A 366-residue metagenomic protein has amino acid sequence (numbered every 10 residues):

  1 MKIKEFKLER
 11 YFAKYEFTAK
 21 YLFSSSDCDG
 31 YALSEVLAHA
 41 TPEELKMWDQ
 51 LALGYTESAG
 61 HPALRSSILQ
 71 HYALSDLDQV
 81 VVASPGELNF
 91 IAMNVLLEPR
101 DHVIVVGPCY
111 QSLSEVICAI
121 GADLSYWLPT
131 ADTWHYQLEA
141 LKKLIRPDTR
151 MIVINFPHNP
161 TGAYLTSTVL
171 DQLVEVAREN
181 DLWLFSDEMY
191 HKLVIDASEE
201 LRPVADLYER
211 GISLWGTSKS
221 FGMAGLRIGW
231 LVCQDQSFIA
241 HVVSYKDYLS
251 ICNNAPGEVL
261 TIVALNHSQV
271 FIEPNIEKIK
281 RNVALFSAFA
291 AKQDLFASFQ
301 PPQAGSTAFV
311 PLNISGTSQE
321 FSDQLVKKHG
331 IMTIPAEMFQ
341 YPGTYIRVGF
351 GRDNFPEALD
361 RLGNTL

Functional and structural regions predicted by a protein language model:
K2-G86, I91: N-terminal small-domain helix-loop-helix segment of the aminotransferase-like
L74, I104, Q324-T333, F339-L366: PLP-dependent enzyme catalytic core of the Aspartate aminotransferase-like
V95-I154, Q172-E175: PLP-dependent aminotransferase-like
D101, A122, E179-L182, E209: A short helix->loop->beta-strand "cap" motif at the edges of active sites that frequently abuts
I120, E179-N180, Q293, H329: Helix C-cap/helix->beta junction micro-motif
D132-E199: Active-site phosphate-binding strand-loop segment of PLP-dependent enzymes
E209-K280, F289: Conserved core segment of the aminotransferase class I/II
I262, K278-S287, S298-L312: Conserved glycine-rich beta-strand-loop-beta hairpin in the small C-terminal domain of fold type I
